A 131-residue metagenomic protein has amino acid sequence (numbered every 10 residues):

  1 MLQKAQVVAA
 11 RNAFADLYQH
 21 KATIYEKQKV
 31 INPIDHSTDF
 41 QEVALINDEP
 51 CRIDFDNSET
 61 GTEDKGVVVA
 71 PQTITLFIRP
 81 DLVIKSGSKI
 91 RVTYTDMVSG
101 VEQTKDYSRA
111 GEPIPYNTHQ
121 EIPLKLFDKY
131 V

Functional and structural regions predicted by a protein language model:
M1-H20: N-terminal leader/capping segments at the start of a protein or of a new domain
M1-Q6, K27-V131: Short, conserved turn/kink motifs that form compact alpha/beta structural patches or helix kinks used as
A22-I24: Hydrophobic, regular-secondary-structure patches
